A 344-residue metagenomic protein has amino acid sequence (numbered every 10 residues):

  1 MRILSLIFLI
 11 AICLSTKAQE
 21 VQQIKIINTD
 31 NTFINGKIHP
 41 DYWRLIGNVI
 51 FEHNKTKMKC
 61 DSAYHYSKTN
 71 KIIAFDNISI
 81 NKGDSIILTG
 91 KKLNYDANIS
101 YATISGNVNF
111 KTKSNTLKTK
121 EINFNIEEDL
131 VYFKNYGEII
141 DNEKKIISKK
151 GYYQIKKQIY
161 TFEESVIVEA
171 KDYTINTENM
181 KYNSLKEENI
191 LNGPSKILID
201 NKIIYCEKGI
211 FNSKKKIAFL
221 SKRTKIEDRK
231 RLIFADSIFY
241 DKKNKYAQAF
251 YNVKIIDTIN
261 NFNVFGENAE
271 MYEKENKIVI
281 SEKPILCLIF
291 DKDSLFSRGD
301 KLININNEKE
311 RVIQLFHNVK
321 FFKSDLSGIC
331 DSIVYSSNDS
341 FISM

Functional and structural regions predicted by a protein language model:
M1-Q22: Bacterial Sec-dependent N-terminal signal peptides
Q19-M344: N-terminal amphipathic/hydrophobic interface segments
